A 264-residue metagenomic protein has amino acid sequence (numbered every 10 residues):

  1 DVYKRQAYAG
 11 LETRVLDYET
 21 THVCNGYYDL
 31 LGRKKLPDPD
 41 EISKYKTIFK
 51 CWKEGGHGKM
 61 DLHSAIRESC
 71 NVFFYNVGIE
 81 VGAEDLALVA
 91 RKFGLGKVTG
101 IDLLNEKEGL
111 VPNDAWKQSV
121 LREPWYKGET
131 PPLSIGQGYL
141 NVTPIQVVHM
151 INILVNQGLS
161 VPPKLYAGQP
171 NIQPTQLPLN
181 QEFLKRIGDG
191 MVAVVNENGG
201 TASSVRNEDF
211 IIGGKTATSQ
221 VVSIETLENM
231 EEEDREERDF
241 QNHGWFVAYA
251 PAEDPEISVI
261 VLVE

Functional and structural regions predicted by a protein language model:
D1-I260: Beta-lactam-recognizing serine transpeptidase/beta-lactamase-like catalytic domain environment
